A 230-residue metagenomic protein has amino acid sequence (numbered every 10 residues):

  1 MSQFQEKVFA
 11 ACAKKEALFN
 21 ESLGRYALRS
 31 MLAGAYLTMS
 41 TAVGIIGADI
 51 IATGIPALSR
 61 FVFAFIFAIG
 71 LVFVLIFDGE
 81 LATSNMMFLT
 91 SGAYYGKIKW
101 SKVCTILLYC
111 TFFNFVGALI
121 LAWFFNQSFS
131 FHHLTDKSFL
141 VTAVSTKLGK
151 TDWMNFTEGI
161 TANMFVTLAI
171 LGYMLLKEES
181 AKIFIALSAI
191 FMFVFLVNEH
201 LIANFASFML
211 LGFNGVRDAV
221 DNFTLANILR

Functional and structural regions predicted by a protein language model:
M1-R230: Alpha-helical transmembrane segments and their helix-helix packing motifs
